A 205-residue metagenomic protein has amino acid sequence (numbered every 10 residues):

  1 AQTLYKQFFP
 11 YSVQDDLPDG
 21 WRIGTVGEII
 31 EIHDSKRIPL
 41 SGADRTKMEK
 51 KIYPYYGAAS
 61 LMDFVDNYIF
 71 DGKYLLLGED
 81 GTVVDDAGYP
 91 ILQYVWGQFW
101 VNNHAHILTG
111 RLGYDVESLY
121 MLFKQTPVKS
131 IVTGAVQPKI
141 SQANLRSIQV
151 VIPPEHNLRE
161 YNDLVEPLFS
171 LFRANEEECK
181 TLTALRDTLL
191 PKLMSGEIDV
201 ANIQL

Functional and structural regions predicted by a protein language model:
A1-L40, D44-G57, V151, E155-A201: Non-catalytic DNA-recognition/assembly elements of restriction-modification systems
R22-P153, Q204-L205: DNA target-recognition domains and sequence-specific DNA-contacting regions of bacterial/archaeal
